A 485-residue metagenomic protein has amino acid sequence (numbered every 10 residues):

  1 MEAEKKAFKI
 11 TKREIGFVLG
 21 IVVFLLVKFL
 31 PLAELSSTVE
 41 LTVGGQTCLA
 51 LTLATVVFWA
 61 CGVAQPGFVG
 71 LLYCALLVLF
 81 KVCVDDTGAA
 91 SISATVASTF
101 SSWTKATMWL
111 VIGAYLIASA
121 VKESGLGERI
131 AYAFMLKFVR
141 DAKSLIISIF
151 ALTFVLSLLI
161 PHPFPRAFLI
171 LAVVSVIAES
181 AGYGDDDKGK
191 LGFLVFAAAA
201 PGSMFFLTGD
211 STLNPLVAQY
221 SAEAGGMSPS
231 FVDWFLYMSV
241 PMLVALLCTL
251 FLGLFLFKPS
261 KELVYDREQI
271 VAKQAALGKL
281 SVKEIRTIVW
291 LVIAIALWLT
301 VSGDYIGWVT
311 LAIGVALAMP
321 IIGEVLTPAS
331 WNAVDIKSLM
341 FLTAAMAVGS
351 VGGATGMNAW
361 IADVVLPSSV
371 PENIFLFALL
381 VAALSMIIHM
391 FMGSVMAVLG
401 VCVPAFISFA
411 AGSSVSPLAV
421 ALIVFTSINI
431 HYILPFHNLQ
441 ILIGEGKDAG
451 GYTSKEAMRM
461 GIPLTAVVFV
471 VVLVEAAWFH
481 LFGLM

Functional and structural regions predicted by a protein language model:
E2-A33, I112, E123-L126, P163-R166 (+4 more regions): Juxtamembrane and boundary regions of transmembrane helices in multi-pass small-molecule transporters and channels
A7-T11, S36-Q46, F58-V63, S93-A106 (+6 more regions): Interfacial loop-to-helix junctions that mark the boundaries of transmembrane helices in multi-pass membrane
E14, F68, V96-L126, F154-V155 (+4 more regions): Core transmembrane alpha-helical segments of multi-pass membrane transporters/permeases
V39-L49, T104-L116, R166, Y305-V315 (+2 more regions): Structural signature of hydrophobic alpha-helical transmembrane segments
V39-T42, L53-L72, T99, L247 (+3 more regions): Flexible hinge motifs at transmembrane-helix junctions and intramembrane kinks/re-entrant loops in multi-pass membrane
V43-L49, W103-M108, F134-A151, A181-F193 (+4 more regions): Membrane-interfacial loop-to-helix junctions in multi-pass transporters
T55-Q65, L152-H162, A197-T208, L297-G303 (+2 more regions): Transmembrane alpha-helix interface/packing and boundary motifs in multi-pass membrane proteins, characterized by
M135-M204, S211-G225, S394-S427, G450: Hydrophobic transmembrane alpha-helices that form the pore/transport pathway of multi-pass ion and small-solute
